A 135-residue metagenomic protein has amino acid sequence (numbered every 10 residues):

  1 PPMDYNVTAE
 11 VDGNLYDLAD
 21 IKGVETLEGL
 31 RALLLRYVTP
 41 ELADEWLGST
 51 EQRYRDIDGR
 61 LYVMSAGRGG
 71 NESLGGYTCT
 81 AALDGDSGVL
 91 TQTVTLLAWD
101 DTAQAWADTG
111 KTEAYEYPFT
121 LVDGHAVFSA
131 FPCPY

Functional and structural regions predicted by a protein language model:
P1-S65: Core segments of small alpha/beta cavity-forming domains
V7-A9, G13, Q104-E113: Subset-of-secretome marker
V11, D56, D100, L121-V122: Acidic surface patches and DE-rich sequence motifs
L27, R31, G75, D100-Q104: Sparse, context-dependent recognition of short Cys/His-centered cofactor- or disulfide-binding micro-motifs
R53-D101: Surface-exposed, charged secondary-structure patches
V89-T91, W106, G110-Y135: Short beta-strand edge/turn micro-motifs at domain boundaries
